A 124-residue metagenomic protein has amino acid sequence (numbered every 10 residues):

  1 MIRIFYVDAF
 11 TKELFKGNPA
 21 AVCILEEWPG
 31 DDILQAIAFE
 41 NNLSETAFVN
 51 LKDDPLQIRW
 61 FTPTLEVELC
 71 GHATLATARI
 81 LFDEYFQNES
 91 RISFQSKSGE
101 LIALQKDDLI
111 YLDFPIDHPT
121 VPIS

Functional and structural regions predicted by a protein language model:
M1-Y6: Extreme N-terminal starter segment of soluble prokaryotic enzymes
D8-E13: Short polar catalytic/cofactor-binding loops
A21: Conserved, well-structured core segments
W28-L34, V121-S124: Short, conserved charged micro-motifs
A36-V67: Anion-binding (especially nucleotide phosphate/pyrophosphate-binding) glycine-rich loop and adjoining beta-alpha core
F61-S124: Acidic, low-complexity central loop/insert segments
